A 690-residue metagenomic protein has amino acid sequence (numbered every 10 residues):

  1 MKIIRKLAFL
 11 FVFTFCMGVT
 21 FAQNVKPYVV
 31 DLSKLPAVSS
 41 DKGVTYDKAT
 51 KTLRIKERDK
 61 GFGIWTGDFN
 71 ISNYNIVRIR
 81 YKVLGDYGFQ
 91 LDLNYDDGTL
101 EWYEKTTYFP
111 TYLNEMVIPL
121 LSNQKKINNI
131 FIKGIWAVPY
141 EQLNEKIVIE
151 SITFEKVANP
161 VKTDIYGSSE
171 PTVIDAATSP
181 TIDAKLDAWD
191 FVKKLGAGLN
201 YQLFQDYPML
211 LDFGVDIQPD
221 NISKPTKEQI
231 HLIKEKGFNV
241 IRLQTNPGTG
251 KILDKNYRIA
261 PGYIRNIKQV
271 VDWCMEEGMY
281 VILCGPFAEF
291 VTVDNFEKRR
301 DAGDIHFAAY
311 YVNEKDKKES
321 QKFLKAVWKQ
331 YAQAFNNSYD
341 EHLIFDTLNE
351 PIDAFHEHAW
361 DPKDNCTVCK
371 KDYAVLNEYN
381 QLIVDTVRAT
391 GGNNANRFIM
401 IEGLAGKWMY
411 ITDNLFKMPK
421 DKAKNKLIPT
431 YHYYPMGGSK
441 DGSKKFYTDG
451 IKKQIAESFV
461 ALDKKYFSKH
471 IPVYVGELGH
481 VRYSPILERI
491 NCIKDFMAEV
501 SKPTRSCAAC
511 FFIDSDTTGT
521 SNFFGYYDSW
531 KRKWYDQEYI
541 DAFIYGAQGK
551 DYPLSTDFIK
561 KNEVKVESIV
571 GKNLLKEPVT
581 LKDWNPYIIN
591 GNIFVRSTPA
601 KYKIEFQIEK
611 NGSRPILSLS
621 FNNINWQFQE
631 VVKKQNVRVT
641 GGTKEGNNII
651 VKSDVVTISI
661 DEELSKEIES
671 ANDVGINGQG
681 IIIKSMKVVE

Functional and structural regions predicted by a protein language model:
A8-G18: Bacterial N-terminal signal peptides
Q23-K42, P160-A177, A188, A197 (+1 more regions): Extracellular carbohydrate-recognition regions
T52-K126, Q142-V148, K156, G571-S597 (+2 more regions): Extracellular ligand-binding interfaces
P160-V240: N-terminal carbohydrate-binding accessory modules
Y201-P225, L253-I259, G438-I455: Acidic/histidine-rich helix-loop elements that form or flank divalent-metal/phosphate-binding sites at the catalytic
N221-N239, R258-F287, V291, N295-T347 (+1 more regions): An active-site-proximal structural segment forming one wall of the substrate-binding cleft that immediately precedes
I305, A309-K444, V460-V481, K502-R505: Active-site region of glycoside hydrolase catalytic domains
A456-P553: Substrate-binding cleft of secreted/luminal carbohydrate-active enzymes
